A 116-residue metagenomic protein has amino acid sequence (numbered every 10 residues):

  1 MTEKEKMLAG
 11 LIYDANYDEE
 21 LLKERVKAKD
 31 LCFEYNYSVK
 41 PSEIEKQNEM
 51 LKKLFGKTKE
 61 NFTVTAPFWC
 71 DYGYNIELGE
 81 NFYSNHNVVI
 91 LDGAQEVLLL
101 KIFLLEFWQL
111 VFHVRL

Functional and structural regions predicted by a protein language model:
M1-N61: Terminal amphipathic alpha-helical/low-complexity segments used for targeting or macromolecular assembly
F55, W69-G73: A glycine-rich, hydrophobic loop/mini-helix early in the fold
E60-F68, I76, E80-V88, E96-Q109 (+1 more regions): A structural motif detector for beta-strand N-caps
G93: N-terminal glycine-rich anion-binding loop in soluble enzyme alpha/beta folds
